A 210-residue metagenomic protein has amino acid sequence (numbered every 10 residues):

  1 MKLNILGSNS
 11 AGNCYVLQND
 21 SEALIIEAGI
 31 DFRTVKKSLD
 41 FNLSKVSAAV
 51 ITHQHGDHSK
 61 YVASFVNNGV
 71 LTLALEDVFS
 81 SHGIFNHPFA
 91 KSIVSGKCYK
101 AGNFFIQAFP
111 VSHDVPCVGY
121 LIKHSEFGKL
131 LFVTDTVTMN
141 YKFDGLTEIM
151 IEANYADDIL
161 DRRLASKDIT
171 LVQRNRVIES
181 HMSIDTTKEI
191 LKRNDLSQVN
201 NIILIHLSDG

Functional and structural regions predicted by a protein language model:
M1-F41, V118-D135, T147-E148: Conserved beta-strand hairpin/beta-sheet module of binuclear metal-dependent hydrolase folds, prominently
G7-S8, A28-I30, Q54, D77 (+4 more regions): Active-site metal-binding loops of divalent metal-dependent hydrolases
E22, N68-L71, L196-N201: A short helix->loop->beta-strand "cap" motif at the edges of active sites that frequently abuts
D31-E76: Active-site metal-binding motif and surrounding structural segment of the metallo-beta-lactamase
H55-S59, S80-S81, D114-P116, M139-Y141 (+1 more regions): Active-site environment of divalent metal-dependent phosphoester hydrolases
L75-F127: Metallo-beta-lactamase
N103-H113, H124-G128, T136-T138, G145-T170: Conserved catalytic scaffold of divalent metal-dependent phosphoesterases
D144-G210: Cap/insert and terminal regions of metallo-dependent hydrolase folds
